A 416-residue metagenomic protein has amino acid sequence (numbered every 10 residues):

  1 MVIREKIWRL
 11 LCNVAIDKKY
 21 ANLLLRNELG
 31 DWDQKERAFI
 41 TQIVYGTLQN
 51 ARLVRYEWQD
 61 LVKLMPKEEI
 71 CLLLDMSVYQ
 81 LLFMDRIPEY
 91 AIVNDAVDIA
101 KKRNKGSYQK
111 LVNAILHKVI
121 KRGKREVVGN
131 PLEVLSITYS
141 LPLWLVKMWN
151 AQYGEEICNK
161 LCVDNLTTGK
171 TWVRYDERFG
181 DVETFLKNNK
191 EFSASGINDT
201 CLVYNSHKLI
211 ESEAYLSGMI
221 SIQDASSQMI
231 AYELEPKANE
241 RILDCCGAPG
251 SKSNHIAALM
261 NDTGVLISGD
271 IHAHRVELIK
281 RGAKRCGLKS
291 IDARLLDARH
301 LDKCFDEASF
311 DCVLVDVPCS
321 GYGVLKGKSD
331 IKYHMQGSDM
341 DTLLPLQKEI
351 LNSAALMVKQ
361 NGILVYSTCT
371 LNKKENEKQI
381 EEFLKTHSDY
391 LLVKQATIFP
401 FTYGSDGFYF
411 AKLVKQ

Functional and structural regions predicted by a protein language model:
M1-Q416: S-adenosylmethionine
